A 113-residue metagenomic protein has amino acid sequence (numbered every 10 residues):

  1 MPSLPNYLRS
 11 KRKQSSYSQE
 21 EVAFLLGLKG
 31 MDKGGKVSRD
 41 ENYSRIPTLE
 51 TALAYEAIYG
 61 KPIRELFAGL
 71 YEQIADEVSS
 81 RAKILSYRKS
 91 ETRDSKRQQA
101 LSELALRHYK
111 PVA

Functional and structural regions predicted by a protein language model:
M1-S15, L106-A113: A short, Lys/Arg-rich alpha-helix, primarily the initiator
S3-N6, S16-Y17, D32, P47-E50: Residue-level signal for the short linker/turn that defines the boundary of a DNA-recognition helix
P5-G27, S79-E91: Short basic helix-loop element that most often maps to the first helix and adjoining turn of HTH DNA-binding modules
L8, Q19-A23, G34-D40, L66: Conserved hydrophobic/aromatic packing and binding residues within compact polymer-binding modules
G27-P47: Recognition helix of helix-turn-helix/homeodomain-like DNA-binding domains that insert into the DNA major groove
T48-E65: DNA major-groove recognition helix of helix-turn-helix/homeodomain DNA-binding modules
A57, F67-A113: Short, charged recognition helix plus adjacent turn of helix-turn-helix-like nucleic-acid-binding domains
